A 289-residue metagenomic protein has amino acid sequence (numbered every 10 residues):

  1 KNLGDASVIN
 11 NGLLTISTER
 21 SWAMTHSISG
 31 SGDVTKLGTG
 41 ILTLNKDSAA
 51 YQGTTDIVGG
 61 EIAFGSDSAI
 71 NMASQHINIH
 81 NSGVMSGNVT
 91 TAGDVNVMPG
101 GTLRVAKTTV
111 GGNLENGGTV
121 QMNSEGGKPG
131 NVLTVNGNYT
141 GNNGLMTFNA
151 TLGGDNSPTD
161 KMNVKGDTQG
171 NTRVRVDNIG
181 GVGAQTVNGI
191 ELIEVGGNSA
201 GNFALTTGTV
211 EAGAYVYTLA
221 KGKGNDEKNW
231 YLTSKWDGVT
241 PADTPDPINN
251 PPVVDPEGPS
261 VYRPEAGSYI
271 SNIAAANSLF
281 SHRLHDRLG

Functional and structural regions predicted by a protein language model:
K1, T15-S17, L44-D47, A63-A69 (+1 more regions): Secretion/assembly modules of Gram-negative surface proteins
K1-N2, V8-H80, T91, Q169-V176: Extracellular repeat-rich scaffold modules on cell surfaces
D5-V8, L13, K36, A50 (+13 more regions): Low-complexity, compositionally biased segments
L14-T18, V34-L37, A50-Q52, S74-H76 (+1 more regions): Extracellular beta-strand/loop-rich repeat segments of large surface/secreted proteins
